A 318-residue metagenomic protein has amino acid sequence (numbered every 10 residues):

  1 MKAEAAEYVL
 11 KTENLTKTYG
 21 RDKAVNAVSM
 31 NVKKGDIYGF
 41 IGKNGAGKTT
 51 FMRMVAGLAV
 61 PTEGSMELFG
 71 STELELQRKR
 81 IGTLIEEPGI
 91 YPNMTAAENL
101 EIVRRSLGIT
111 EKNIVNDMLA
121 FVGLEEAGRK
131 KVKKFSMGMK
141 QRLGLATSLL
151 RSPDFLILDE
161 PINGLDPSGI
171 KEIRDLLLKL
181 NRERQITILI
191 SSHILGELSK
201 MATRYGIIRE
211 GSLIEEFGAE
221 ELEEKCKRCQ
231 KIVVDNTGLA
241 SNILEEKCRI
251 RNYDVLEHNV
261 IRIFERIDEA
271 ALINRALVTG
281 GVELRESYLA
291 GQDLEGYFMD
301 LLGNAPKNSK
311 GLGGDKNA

Functional and structural regions predicted by a protein language model:
M1-T16, N304-A318: ABC-family P-loop ATPase nucleotide-binding domain
E7-L10, K17-I190, L195-R209, L213-E215: ABC transporter nucleotide-binding domains
T110, E125, I250-R251, E283 (+1 more regions): Short coil/loop linkers at secondary-structure junctions
D117, V132, E257-H258, A290: Residue-level "edge-of-site" marker
R174-F264: ABC transporter nucleotide-binding domain
E265-A318: C-terminal coupling/interaction segments
